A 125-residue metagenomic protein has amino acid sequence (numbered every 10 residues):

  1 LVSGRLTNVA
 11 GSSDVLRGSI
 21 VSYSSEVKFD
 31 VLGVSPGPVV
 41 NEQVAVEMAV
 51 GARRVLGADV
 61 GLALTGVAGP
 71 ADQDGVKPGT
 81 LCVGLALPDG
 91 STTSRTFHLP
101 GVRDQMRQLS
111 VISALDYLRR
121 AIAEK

Functional and structural regions predicted by a protein language model:
L1-K125: Short alpha-helical segments enriched in small residues
